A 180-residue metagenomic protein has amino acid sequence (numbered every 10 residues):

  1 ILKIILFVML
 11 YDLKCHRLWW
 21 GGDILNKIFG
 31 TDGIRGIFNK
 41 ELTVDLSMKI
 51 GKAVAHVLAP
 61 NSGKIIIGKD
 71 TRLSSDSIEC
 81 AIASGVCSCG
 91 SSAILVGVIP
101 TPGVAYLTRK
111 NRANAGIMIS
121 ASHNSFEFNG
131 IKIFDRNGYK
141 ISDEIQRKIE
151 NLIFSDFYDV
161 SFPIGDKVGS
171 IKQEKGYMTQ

Functional and structural regions predicted by a protein language model:
G22-S84, S88-C89, K167-Q180: An N-terminal, well-structured beta->alpha segment
T31, G36-K40, V44, T101 (+2 more regions): Generic structural "secondary-structure junction" signal
A55, P60-N137: Ferredoxin-reductase
I131-Q180: Gly/Ser/Thr-enriched, mixed-charge loops and adjacent short helices that form phosphate/oxyanion-binding elements
